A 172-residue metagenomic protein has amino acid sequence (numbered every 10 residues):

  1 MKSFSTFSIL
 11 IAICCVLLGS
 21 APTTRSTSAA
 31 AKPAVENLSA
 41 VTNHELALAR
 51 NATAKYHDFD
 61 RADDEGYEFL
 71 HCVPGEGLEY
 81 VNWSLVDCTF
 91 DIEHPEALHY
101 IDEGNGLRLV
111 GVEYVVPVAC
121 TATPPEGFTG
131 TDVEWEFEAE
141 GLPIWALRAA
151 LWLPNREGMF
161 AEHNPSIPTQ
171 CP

Functional and structural regions predicted by a protein language model:
M1-I9: Bacterial N-terminal signal peptides that target proteins for export
S8-G19: Bacterial N-terminal signal peptides
L18-A30: Bacterial Sec-dependent signal peptides at the C-terminal "C-region" and cleavage site
T27-P172: Primary mode marks residue(s) on the alpha4-beta5-alpha5 output face of response regulator receiver
